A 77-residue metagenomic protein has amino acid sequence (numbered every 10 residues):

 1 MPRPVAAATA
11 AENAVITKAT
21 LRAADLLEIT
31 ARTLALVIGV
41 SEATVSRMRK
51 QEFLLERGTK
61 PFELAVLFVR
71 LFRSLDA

Functional and structural regions predicted by a protein language model:
M1-A77: Non-transmembrane "mature" sequence context
